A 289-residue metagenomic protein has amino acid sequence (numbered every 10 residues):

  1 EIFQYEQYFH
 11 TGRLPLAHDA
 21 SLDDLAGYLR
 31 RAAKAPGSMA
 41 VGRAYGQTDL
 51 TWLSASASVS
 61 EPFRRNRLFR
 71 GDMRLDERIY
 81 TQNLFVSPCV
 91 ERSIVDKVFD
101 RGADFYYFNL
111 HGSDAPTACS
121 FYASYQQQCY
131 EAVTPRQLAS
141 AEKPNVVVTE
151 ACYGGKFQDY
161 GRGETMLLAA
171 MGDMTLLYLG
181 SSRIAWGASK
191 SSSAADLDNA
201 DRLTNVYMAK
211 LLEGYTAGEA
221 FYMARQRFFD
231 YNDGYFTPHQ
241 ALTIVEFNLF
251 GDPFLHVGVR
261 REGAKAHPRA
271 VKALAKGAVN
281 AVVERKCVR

Functional and structural regions predicted by a protein language model:
E1-R289: Cysteine-dependent hydrolase recognition
